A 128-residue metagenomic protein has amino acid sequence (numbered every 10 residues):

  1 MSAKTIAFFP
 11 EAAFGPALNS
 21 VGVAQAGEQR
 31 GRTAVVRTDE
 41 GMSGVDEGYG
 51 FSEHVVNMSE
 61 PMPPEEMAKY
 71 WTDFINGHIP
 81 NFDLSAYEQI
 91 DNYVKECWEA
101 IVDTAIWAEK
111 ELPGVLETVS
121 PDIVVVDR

Functional and structural regions predicted by a protein language model:
M1-R128: Glycosyltransferase specificity loop/lid
